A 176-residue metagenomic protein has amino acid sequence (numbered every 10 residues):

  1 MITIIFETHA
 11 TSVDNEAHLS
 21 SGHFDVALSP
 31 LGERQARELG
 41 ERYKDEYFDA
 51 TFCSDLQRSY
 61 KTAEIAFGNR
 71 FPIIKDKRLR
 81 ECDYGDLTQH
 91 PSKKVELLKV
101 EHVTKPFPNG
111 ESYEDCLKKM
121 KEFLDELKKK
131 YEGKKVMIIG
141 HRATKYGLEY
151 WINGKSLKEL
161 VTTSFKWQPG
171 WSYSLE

Functional and structural regions predicted by a protein language model:
M1-I5: Extreme N-terminal starter segment of soluble prokaryotic enzymes
E7-R70, E111: Active-site-proximal alpha-helix that buttresses catalytic centers in soluble enzyme cores
E16-L19, G85-Q89, Y150-W151: Short aromatic-enriched loop/helix-cap "lid" or pocket-rim segments at secondary-structure transitions that line
V26-A27, A66-D125, V161: Phosphate-handling substructures
K44-Y47, L127-K135: Glycine-rich phosphate-binding loop signature in dinucleotide/nucleotide-binding domains
C53-S54, K118, I139-G140: Short beta-strand scaffold positions
R142-Y146: GST superfamily/GST-like fold recognition
N153-E176: Domain-level recognition of soluble alpha/beta enzyme cores, biased toward histidine phosphatases/phosphomutases
